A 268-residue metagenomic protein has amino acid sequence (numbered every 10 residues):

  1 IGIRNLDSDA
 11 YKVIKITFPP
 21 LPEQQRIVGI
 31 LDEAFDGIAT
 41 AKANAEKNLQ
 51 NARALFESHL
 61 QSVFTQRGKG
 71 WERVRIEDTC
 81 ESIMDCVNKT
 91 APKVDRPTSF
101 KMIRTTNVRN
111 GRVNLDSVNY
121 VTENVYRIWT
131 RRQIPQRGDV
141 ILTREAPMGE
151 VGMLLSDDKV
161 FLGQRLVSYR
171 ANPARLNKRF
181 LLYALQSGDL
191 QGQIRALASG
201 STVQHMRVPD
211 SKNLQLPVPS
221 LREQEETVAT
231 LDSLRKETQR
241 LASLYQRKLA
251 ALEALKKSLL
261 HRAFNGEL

Functional and structural regions predicted by a protein language model:
I1, N88-T90, R109-V121, V140-G163 (+2 more regions): Short, ligand-facing micro-motifs at secondary-structure edges
I1-P22, R144, V160-V167, L176-R179 (+1 more regions): A short glycine-rich beta-alpha junction/loop motif
V13-G29, E33-D36, T40-V87, N213 (+3 more regions): Non-catalytic DNA-recognition/assembly elements of restriction-modification systems
E72-V113, I128-T130: Low-complexity, Lys/Gly-biased intrinsically disordered segments
I128-W129, G200, S243-Q246: Short, solvent-exposed loop/turn positions at domain surfaces that link secondary-structure elements or cap domain
R131-I134, K159: Residue-level "contact hotspot" at macromolecular interaction interfaces
A171-A174, G188-D189: Short loop segments at secondary-structure junctions
L259-L268: Acidic, low-complexity, intrinsically disordered peripheral segments
